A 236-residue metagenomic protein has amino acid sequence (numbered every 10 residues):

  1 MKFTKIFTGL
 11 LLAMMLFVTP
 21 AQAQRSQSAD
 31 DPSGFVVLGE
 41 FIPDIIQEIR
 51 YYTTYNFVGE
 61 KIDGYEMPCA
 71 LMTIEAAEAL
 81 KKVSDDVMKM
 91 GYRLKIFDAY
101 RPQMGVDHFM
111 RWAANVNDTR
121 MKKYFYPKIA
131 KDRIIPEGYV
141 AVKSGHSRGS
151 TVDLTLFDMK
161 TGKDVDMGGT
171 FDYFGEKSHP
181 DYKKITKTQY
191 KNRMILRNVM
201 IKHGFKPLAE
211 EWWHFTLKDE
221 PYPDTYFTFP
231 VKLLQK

Functional and structural regions predicted by a protein language model:
M1-I6: Positively charged n-region of N-terminal signal peptides that target proteins for export
T8-V18: Bacterial N-terminal signal peptides
Q22-A99, V106-D107, R111-E210, E220-K236: Extracytoplasmic cell-surface/polysaccharide-interacting catalytic and binding patches
F215: Conserved metal-phosphate-binding beta-hairpin within the catalytic cores of diverse ATP-dependent phosphoryl-transfer
